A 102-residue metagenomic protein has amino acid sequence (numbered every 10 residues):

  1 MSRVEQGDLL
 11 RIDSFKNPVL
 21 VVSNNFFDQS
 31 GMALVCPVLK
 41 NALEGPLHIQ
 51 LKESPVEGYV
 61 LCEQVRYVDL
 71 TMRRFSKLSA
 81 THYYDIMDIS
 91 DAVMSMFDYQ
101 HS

Functional and structural regions predicted by a protein language model:
M1-S102: Conserved functional hotspots at enzyme active or ligand-binding sites that engage polyanionic ligands
